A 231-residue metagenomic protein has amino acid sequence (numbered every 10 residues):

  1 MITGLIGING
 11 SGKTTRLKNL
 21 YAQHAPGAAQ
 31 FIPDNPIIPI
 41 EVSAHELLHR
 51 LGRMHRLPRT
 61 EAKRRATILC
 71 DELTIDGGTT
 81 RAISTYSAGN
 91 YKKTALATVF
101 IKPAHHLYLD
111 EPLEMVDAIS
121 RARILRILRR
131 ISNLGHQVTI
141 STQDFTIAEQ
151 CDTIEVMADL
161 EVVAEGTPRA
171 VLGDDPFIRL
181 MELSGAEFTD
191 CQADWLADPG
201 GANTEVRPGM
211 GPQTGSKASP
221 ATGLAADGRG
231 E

Functional and structural regions predicted by a protein language model:
N35, V42-M54: Q-loop/switch helix immediately C-terminal to the Walker
H49, R53, E61-G78: Conserved ABC ATPase "signature" region
A82-G89: Conserved ABC ATPase signature
L107-E111: Catalytic Walker B motif of ABC-type/P-loop ATPase nucleotide-binding domains
A118-S120: Helix N-cap at the start of a conserved alpha-helix in ABC-type nucleotide-binding domains
S141-Q143: H-loop/switch region of ABC-family ATPase nucleotide-binding domains
E161-S184: Conserved beta-strand-loop-alpha-helix hinge in the C-terminal portion of ABC ATPase nucleotide-binding domains
